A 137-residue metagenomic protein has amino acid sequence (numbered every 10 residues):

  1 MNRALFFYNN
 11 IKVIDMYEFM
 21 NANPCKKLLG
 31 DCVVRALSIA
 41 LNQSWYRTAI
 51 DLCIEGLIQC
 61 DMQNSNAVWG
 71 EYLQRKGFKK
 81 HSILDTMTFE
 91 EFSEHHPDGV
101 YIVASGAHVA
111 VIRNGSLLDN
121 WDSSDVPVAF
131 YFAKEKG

Functional and structural regions predicted by a protein language model:
F6-F7, F19, F78, F89-F92 (+1 more regions): Phenylalanine-focused residue identity feature
F7-M62, N66-G77: Active-site nucleophile-adjacent alpha helix/oxyanion-hole segment immediately C-terminal to the catalytic cysteine
M20, K26-R35, Y46, A104-V109 (+3 more regions): Residue-level signal for functionally critical sites in structured catalytic/ligand-binding pockets
T48, L52, E94, S123-S124 (+1 more regions): Alpha-helix boundary/interfacial micro-motifs
E55-A107, R113-D122: Conserved active-site-adjacent core of cysteine acyl-enzyme catalytic domains
D119-G137: Noncatalytic regulatory segments and standalone regulatory/sensor domains
